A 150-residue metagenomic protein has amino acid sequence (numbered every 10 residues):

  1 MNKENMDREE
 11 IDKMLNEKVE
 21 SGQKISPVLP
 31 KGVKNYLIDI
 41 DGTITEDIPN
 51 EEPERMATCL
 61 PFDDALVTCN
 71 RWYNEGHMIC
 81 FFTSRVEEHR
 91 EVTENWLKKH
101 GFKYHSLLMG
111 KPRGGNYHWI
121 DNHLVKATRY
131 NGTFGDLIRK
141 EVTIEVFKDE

Functional and structural regions predicted by a protein language model:
N2-E150: HAD-like aspartate-dependent phosphatase fold
